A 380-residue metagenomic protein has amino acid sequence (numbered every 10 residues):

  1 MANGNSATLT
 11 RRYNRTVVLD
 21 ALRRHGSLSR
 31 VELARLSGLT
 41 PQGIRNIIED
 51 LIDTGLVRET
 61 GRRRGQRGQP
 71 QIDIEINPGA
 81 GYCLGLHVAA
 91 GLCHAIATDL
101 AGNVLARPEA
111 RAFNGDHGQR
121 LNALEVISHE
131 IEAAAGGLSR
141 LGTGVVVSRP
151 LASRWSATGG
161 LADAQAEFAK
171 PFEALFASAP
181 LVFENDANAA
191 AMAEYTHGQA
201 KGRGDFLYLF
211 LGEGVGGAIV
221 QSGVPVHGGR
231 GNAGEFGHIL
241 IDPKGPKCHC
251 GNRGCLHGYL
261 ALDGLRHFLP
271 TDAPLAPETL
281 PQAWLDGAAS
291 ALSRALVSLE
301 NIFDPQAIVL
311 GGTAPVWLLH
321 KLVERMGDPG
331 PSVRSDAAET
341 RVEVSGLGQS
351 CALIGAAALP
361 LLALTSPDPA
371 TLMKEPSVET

Functional and structural regions predicted by a protein language model:
M1-T60, Q66-R111, G115-E130, G136-S139 (+2 more regions): ATP-binding/phosphotransfer module of carbohydrate and carboxylate kinases, centering on a glycine-rich
R24-H25, H197, G212: Short helix-capping/turn signature of helix-turn-helix
R63, S148-L151, G212-G214, A314-P315: Short glycine-rich anion-binding loops that position phosphate/pyrophosphate groups of nucleotides and phosphorylated
D73, C83-H87, R140-V146, F206-F210 (+1 more regions): Short glycine-aspartate micro-motif
V104-D205, L319-S332: Glycine-rich phosphate-binding loop and adjoining helix at the ATP-binding site of ATP-dependent phosphoryl-transfer
F168-F172, V226-G228, G234-I241, M326-D336: Acidic-glycine-rich active-site phosphate/pyrophosphate-binding loop
D186, G212, A356: Active-site glycine-centered loops adjacent to acidic/histidine catalytic or metal-binding residues that shape
R203-Y259: Glycine-rich phosphate-binding loop of actin/hexokinase-like ATP-binding domains
